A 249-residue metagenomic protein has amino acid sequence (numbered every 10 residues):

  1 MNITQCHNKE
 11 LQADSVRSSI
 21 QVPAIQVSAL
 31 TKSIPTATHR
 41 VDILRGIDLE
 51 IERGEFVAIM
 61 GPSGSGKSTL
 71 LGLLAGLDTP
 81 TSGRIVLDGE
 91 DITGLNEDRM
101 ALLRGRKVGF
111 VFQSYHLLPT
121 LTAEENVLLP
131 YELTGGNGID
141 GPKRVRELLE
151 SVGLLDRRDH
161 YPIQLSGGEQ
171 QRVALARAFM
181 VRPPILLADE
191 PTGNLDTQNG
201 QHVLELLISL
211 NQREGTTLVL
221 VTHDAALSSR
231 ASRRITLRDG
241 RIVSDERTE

Functional and structural regions predicted by a protein language model:
M1-S33, S244-E249: ABC-family P-loop ATPase nucleotide-binding domain
A24-L237: ABC family nucleotide-binding domain
R99, R241, E249: Residue-level detector of flexible, active-site-proximal loop/helix-junction positions within diverse enzyme catalytic
R234-E246: H-loop (His-switch) and adjacent beta-strand-loop-beta switch element of ABC-type ATPase nucleotide-binding domains
